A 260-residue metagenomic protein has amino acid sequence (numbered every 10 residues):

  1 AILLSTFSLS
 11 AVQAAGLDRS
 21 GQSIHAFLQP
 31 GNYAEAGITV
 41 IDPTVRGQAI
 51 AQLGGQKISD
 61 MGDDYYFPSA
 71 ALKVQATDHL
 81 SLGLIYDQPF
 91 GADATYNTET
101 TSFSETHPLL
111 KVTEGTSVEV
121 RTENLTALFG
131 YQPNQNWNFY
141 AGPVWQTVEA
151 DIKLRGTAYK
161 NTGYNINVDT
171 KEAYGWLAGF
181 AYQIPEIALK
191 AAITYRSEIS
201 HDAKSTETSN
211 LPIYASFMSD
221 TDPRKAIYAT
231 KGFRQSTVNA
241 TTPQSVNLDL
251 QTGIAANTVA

Functional and structural regions predicted by a protein language model:
A1-L3, L84: Sec-dependent N-terminal signal peptides
L3-T39, P43-V45, R224-F233: Outer-membrane beta-barrel biogenesis signature
L4-A11, L53-Q56, K111-V112, Y164: N-terminal start-of-chain detector that recognizes signal peptides and the immediate post-cleavage beginning
S5, H25-F27, D63, Q75 (+1 more regions): Sterically constrained small-residue positions within well-ordered secondary structures of folded domains
A15-R19, V45-A51, Y66-F67, A76-A260: Outer-membrane beta-barrel porins/channels
A36-V74: Active-site-flanking structural segment that lines cofactor/substrate pockets
